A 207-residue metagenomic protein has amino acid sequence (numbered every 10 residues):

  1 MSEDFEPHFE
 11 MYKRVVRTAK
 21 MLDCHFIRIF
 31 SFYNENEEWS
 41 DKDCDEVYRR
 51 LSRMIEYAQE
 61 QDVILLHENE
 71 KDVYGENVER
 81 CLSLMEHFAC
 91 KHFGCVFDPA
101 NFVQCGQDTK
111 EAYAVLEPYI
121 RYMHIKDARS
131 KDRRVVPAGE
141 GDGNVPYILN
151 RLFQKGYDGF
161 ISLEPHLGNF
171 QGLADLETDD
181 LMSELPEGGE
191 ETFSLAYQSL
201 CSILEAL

Functional and structural regions predicted by a protein language model:
M1-C95, Q104, S183-E190: Active-site acidic/histidine proton-transfer and metal-coordination neighborhood in alpha/beta enzyme cores
D23, V78-F97, V103-L207: Histidine-acidic metal/acid-base catalytic patches
